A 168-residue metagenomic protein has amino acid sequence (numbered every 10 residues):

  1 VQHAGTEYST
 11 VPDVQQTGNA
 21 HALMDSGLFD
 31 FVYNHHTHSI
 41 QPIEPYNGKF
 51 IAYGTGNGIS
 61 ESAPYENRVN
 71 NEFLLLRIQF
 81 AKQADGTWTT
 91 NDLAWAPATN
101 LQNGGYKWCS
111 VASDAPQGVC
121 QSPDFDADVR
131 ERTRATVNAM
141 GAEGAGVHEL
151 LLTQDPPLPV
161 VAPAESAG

Functional and structural regions predicted by a protein language model:
V1-V11: Short acidic, glycine-rich surface-loop motifs adjacent to enzyme active sites
E7-Y8, S60, N100-Q102: Short, acidic Gly/Pro/Ser/Thr-rich loop/turn segments
P12-D13, S110: Alpha-helix initiation/capping motif
V14-L74: Conserved beta-sheet core of the metallophosphoesterase superfamily
N67-G168: A short C-terminal boundary segment appended to hydrolase-like catalytic domains
